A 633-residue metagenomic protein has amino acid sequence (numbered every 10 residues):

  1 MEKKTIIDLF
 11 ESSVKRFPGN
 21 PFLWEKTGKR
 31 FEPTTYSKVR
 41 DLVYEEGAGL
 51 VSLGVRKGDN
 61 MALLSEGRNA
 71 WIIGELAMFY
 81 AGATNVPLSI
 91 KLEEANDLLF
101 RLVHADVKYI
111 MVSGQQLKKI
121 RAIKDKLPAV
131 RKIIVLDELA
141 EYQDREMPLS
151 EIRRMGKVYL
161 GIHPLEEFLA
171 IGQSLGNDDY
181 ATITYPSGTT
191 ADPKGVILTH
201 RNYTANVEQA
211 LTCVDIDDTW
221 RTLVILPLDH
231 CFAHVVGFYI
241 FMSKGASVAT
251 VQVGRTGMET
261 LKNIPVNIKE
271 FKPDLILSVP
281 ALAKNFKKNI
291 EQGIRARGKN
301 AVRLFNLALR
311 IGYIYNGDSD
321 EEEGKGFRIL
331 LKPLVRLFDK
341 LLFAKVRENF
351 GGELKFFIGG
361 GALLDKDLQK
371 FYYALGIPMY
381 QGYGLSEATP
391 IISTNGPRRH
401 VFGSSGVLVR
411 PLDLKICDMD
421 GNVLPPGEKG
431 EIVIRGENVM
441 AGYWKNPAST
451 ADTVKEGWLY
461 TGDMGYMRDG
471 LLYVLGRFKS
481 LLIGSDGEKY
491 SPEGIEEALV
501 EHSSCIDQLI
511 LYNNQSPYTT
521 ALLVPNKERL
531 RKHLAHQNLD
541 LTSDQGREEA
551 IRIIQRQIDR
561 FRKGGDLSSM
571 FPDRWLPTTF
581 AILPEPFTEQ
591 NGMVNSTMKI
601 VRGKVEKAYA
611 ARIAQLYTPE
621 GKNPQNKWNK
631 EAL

Functional and structural regions predicted by a protein language model:
G19-P21, E151-Y185, D192, D215-R221: Conserved pre-ATP/AMP-binding loop-to-beta segment of ANL
F22-R68, L76, E93-L99, P148-R153 (+2 more regions): Conserved AMP-binding/adenylate-forming core of the ANL superfamily
P33-S37, A181-V207: Conserved AMP-binding A3 loop
L53, Y80-G156, D559: Structural core segment of the AMP-binding/adenylate-forming
K118-G176, I290-F343: ANL superfamily adenylate-forming
T204-R221, L228-F343: Conserved AMP-binding/adenylation subdomain of ANL enzymes
N422-G427, E431-G484, Q625-A632: Conserved ATP-binding/catalytic segment of the ANL
Q508-Y512, P517, R560-L633: Conserved C-terminal "lid"/linker of ANL adenylate-forming enzymes
